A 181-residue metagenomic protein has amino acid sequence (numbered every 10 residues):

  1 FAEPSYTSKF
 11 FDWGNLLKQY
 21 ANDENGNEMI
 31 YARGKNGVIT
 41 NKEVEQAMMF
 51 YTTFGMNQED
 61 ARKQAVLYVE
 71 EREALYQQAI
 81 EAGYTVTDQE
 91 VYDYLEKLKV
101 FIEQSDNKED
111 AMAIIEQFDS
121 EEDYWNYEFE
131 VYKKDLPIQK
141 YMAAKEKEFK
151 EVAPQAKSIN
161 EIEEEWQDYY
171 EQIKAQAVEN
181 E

Functional and structural regions predicted by a protein language model:
F1-A61, K157-E181: Short, low-structural-confidence N-terminal segments
V38-R62, Y84-E165: Charged, solvent-exposed helices and adjacent loops that form client-binding or oligomerization surfaces
Q64-V69: Hydrophobic alpha-helical transmembrane segments
E71-R72, D88: Beta->alpha turn/N-cap motifs
